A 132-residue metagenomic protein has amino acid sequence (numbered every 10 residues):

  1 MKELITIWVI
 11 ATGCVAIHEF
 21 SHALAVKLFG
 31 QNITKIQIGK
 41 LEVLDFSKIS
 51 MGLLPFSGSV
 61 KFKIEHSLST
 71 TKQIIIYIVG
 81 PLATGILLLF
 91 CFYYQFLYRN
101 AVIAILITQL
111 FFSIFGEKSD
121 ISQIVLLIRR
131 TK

Functional and structural regions predicted by a protein language model:
M1-A25, Y77-Y93: Long, highly hydrophobic alpha-helical transmembrane signal-anchor segments
T6-E65: Small-residue-rich helix-interface/hinge motifs
I49-T131: Metalloprotease/metallohydrolase-associated module, dominated by Zn2+-dependent proteases
